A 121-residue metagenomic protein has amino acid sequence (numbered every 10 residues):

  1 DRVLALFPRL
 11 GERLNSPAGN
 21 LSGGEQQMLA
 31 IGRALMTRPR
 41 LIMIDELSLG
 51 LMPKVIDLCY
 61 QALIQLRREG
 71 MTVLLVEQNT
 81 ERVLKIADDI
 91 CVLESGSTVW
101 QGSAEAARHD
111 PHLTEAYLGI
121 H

Functional and structural regions predicted by a protein language model:
P17-L21, E25: Conserved ABC ATPase signature
I31: Hydrophobic anchor residue at the start of the ABC signature
A34-L35: ABC ATPase C-loop
R38: Conserved catalytic motifs of ABC-family nucleotide-binding domains
I56-E69: Helical segment within the ABC ATPase nucleotide-binding domain
V83-K85: A short, surface-exposed alpha-helical micro-motif characterized by mixed small hydrophobic and charged/polar residues
D89, Q101: Short, glycine/charged-rich "phosphate-handling" switch motifs in NTP-dependent and phosphotransfer domains
